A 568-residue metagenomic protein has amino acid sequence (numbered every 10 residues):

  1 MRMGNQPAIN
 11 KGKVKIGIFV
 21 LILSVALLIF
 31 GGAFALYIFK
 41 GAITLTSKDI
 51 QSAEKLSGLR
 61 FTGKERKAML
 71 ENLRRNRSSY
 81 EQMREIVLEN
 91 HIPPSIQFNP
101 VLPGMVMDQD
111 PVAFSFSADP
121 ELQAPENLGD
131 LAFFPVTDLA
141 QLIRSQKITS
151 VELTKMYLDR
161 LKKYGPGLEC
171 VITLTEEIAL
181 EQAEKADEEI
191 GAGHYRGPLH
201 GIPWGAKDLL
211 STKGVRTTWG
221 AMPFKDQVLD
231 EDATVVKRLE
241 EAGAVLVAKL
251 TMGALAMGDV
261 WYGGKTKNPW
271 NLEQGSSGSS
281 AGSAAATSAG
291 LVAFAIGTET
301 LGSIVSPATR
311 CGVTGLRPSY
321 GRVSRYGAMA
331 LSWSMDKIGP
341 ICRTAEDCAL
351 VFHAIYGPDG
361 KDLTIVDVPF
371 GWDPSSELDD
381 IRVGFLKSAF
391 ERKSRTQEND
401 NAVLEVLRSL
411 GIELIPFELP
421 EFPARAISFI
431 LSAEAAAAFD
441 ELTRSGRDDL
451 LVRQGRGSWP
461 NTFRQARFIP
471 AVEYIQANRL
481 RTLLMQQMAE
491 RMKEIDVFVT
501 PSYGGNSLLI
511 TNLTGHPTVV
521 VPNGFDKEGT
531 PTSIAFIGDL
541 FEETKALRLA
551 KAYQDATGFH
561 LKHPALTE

Functional and structural regions predicted by a protein language model:
N10-S24: N-terminal Sec-pathway targeting helices
F61-L301, E405, L410: Gly/Ser-rich catalytic/binding loops embedded in alpha/beta enzyme cores
S117-D130, L199-W219, E377-L386, F429-M485 (+2 more regions): Short helix-loop capping/hinge segments that flank enzyme active sites or metal/cofactor-binding pockets
S117-E121, T314-E398, A556-E568: A short helix-breaking turn/cap at a secondary-structure junction
G129-P135, G165, R216, M335-K337 (+1 more regions): Gly/Ser-rich, acidic/histidine-flanked active-site/gating loops
Q146, G201, E241, V245-V247 (+7 more regions): Glycine-rich, small-residue loops and helix-cap segments that act as flexible hinges at active-site edges
K147, E152-L158, E184, R392-E418 (+2 more regions): Acyltransferase
E231-I355, N512, H516-A535: Short glycine/serine-rich loop segments
